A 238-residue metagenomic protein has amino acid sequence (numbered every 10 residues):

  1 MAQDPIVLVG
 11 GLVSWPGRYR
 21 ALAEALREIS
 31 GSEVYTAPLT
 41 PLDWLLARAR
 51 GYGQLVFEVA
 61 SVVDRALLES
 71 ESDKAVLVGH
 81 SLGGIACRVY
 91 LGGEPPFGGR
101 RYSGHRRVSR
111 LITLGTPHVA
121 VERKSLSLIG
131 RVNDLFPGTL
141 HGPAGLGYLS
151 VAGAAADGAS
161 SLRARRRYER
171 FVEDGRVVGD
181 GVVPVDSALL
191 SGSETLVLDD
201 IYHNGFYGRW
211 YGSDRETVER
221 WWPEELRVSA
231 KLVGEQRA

Functional and structural regions predicted by a protein language model:
A2-A238: Lipid deacylating catalytic domains
